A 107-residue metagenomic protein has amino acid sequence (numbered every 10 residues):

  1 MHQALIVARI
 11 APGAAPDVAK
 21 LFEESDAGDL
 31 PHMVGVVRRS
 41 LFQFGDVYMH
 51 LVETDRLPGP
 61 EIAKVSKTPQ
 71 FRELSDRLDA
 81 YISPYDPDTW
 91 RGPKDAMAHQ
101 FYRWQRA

Functional and structural regions predicted by a protein language model:
M1-P12: Short glycine-/aliphatic-rich beta-strand segments at the starts of folded cytosolic domains
I10-V37: Short amphipathic alpha-helical segments
A27-V37, T54-G92: An amphipathic, aromatic/His-enriched active-site/gating alpha helix that lines ligand/cofactor pockets
Y85-A107: Short, low-order "capping/linker" segments at domain edges
